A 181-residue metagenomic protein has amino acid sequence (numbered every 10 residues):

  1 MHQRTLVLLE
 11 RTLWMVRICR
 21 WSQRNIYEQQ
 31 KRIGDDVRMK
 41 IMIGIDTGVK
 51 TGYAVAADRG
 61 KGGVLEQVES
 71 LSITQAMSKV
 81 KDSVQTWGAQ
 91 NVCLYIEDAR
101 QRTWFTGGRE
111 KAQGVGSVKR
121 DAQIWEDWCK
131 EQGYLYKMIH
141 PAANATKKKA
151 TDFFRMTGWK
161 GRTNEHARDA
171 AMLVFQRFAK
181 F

Functional and structural regions predicted by a protein language model:
L6-L9, L13: Leucine-biased recognition of intrinsically disordered, low-complexity hydrophobic segments
W14, I18-F181: Phosphate- and other anionic-substrate recognition elements at nucleic-acid/protein interfaces
